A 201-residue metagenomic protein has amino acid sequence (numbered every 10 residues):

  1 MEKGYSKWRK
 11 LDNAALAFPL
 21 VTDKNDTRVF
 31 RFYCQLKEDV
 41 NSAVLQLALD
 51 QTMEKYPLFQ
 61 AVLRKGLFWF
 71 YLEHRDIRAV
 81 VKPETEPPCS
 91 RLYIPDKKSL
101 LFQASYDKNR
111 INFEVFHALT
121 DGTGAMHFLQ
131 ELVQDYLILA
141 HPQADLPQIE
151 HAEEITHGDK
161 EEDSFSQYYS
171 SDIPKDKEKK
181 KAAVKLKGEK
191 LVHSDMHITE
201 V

Functional and structural regions predicted by a protein language model:
M1-Q167: Non-catalytic N-terminal regions of enzymes
F165-V201: Flexible, P/S/T/G-rich "lid" or insertion loops adjacent to the active sites of thioester-utilizing
